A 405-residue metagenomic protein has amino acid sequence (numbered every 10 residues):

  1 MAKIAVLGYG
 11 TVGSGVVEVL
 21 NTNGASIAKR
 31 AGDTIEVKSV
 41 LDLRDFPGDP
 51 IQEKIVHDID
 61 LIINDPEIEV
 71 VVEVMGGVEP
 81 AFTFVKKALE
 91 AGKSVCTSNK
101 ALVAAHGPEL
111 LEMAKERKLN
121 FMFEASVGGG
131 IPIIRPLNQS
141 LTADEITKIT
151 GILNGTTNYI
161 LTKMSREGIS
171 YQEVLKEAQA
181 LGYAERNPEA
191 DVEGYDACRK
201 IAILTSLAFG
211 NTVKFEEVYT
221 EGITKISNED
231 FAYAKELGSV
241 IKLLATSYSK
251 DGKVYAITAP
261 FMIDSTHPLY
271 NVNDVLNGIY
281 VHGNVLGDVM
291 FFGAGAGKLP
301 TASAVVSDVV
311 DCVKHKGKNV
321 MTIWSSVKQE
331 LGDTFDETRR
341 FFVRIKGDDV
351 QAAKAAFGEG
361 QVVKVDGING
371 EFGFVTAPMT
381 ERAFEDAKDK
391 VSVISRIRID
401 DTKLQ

Functional and structural regions predicted by a protein language model:
M1-E90: N-terminal glycine-/serine-/threonine-rich beta1-alpha1-beta2 phosphate-ribose binding loop of Rossmann-like
A2, V6, P268-I323, E330-D336: ATP-dependent carboxylate/acyl-activation modules
A81-K87, K100-N138: Rossmann-fold NAD(P)-binding glycine/threonine-rich loop
S94-C96: A short hydrophobic/small-residue beta-strand
I133-I146, T157-Q172, R199-V213, D308: Oxidoreductase and adenylate-handling cofactor-binding alpha/beta cores
E173-N271, L276-G278: Substrate-binding/catalytic subdomain of NAD(P)-dependent oxidoreductase enzymes
P260-N284, K298, E359-I368, P378: Low-complexity, glycine/alanine/valine/leucine- and proline-rich hydrophobic stretches
V309-Q405: A conserved regulatory-domain signal marking ACT and ACT-like small-molecule sensing domains and adjacent regulatory
